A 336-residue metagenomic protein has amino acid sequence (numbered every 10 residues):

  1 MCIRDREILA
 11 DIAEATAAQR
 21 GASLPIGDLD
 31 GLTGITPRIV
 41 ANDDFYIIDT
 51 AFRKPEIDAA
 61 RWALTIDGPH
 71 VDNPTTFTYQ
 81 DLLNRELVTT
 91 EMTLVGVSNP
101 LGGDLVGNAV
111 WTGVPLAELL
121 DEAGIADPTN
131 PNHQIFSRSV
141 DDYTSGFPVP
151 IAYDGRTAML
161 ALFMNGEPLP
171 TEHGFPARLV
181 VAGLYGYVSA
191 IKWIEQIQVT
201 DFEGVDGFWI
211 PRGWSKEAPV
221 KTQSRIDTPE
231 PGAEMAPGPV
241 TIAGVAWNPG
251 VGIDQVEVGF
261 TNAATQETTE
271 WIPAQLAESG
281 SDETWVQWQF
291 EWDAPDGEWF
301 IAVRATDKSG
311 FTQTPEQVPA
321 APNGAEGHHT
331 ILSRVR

Functional and structural regions predicted by a protein language model:
M1-I3: Short, small-residue-biased leader/transition segments that mark boundaries at the very start of proteins
D5-R336: Structured, non-membrane catalytic/scaffold regions adjacent to prosthetic-group chemistry
